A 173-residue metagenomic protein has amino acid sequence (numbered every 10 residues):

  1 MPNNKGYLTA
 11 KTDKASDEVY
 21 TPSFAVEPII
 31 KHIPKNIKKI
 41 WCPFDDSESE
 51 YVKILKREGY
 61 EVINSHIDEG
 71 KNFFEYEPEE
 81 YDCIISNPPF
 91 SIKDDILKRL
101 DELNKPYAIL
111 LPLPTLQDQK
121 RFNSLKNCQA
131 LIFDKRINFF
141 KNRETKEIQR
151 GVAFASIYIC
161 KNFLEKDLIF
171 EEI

Functional and structural regions predicted by a protein language model:
M1-I173: Class I S-adenosyl-L-methionine-dependent methyltransferase catalytic core
